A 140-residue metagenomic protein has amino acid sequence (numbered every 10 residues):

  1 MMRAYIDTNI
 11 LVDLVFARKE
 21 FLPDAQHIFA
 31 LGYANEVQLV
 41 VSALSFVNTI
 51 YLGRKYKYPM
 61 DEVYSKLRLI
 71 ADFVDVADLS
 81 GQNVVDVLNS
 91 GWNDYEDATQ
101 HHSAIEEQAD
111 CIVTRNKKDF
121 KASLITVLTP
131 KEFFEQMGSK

Functional and structural regions predicted by a protein language model:
M1-V41, Y56-D61, A122, K131-K140: Short, well-structured N-terminal submotif of metal-dependent ribonuclease cores
R3, F73, H102-K140: Acidic, PIN/NYN-like endoribonuclease modules and their adjacent C-terminal/linker elements
R3-A4, Q26-D94, A98, H102: PIN-domain endoribonuclease scaffold, especially VapC-family toxins
D7, D97, N116: Acidic active-site catalytic centers that drive phospho-/nucleotidyl reactions and related ester hydrolyses
N9-V15, F73-D78, D94, D119 (+2 more regions): Residue-level preference for alpha-helix termini and adjacent loops
I10, S45, N83, Q100 (+2 more regions): Alpha-helix capping/helix-boundary segments
K19-P23, D78, V84-V87, Y95 (+5 more regions): Residues in flexible loops and secondary-structure boundaries
